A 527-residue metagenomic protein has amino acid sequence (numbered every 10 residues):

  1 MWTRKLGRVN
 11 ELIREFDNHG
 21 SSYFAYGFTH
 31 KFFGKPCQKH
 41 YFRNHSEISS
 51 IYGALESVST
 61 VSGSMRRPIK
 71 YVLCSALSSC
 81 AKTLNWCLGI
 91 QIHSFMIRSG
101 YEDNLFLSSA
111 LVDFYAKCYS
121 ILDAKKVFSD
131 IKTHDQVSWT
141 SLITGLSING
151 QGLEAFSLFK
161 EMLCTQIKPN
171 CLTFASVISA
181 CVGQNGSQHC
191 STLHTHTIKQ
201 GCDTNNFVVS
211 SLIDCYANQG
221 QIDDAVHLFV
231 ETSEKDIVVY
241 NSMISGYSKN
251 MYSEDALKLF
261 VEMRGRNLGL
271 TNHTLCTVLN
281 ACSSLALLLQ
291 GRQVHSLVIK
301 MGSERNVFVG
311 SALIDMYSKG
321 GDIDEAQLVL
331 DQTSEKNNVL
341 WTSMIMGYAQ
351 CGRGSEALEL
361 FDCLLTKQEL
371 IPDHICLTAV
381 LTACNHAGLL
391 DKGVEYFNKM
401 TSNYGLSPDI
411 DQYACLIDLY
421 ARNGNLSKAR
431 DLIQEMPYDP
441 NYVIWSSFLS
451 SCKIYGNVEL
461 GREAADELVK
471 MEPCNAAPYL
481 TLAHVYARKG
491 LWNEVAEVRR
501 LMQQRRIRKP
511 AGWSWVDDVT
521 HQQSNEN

Functional and structural regions predicted by a protein language model:
M1-D135, T144-I148, L153-N527: Terminal (and in a subset, N-terminal) low-complexity or junction segments at the ends of helical repeat RNA-binding
S138: Beta-rich catalytic cores
